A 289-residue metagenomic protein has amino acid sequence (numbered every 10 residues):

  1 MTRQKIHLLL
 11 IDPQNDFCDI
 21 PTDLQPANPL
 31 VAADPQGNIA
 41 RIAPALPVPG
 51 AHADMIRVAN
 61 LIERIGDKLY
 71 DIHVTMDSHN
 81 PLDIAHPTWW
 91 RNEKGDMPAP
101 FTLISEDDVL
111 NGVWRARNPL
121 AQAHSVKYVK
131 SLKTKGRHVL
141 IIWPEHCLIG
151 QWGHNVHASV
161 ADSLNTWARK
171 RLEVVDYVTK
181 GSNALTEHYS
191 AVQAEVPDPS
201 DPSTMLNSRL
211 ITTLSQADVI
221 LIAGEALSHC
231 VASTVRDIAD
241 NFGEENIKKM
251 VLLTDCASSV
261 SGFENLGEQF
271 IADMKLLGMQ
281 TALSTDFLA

Functional and structural regions predicted by a protein language model:
M1-V178, S215-Q216, E244-V251, S259-A289: Active-site acidic carboxylates
M76, T179-S182, G224, T254: Short, structured patches in soluble enzyme cores that scaffold and shape functional sites
H79-P81, S182-T186, L227-H229, S258-S259: Short, catalytically relevant binding-site loops at active-site mouths
A85, H188-A191, S233, G262-E264: Short, well-ordered secondary-structure micro-motifs
E145-G150, S200-S203, G224-S228: Short, surface-exposed loop/turn motifs that are enriched in glycine and acidic residues and include a nearby proline
D162-L214: Histidine/lysine/aspartate-rich catalytic loop segments that bind and position anionic ligands
A217-V235, A239, V251-A257: Glycine-rich anion-binding loop/nest that anchors nucleotide
